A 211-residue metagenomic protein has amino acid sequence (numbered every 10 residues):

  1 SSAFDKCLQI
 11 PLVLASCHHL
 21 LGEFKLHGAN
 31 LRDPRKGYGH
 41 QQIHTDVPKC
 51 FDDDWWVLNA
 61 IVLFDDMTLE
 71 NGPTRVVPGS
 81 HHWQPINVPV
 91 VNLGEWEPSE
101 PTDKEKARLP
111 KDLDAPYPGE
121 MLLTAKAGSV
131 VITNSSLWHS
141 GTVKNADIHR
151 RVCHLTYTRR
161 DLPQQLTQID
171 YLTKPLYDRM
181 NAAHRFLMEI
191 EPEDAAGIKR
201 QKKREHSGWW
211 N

Functional and structural regions predicted by a protein language model:
S1-D52: Non-heme Fe(II)-dependent double-stranded beta-helix
N30, T45-V47, V62-D66, P78: Short, structured patches in soluble enzyme cores that scaffold and shape functional sites
L31-K36, M67-L69, H81-H82, S136-H139 (+1 more regions): Short, solvent-exposed loop/turn segments at secondary-structure junctions
I43-D46, G94, D103-Y117, D147-H149 (+1 more regions): Short, surface-exposed loop/helix-turn segments at secondary-structure junctions that function as lids/hinges flanking
D46-V57, P118-G119, A125, I148-H149: A short beta-loop-beta micro-motif enriched in histidine and acidic residues
F51-L69, T124-A127, I132, T156-R160: Short, conserved beta-strand element in jelly-roll/cupin
L69-S140: Double-stranded beta-helix
V130, L137-N211: Non-heme Fe(II)/2-oxoglutarate
